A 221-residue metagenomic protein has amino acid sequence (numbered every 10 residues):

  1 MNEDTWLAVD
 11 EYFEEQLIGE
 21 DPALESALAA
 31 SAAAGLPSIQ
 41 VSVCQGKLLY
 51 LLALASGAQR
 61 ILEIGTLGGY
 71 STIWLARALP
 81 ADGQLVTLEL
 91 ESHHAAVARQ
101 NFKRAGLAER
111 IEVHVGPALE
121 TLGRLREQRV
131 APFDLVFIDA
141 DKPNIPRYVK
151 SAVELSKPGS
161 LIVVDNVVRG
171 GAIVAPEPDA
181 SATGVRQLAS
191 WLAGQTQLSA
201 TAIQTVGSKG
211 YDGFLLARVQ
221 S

Functional and structural regions predicted by a protein language model:
M1-D21: N-terminal auxiliary segments of SAM/dcSAM-dependent transferases
D4, I39, V43-S221: S-adenosylmethionine/decaboxylated-SAM
A8, Y12, A34-L36, F102: Residue-level signal for pocket-adjacent positions within structured domains
I18-A33, I39: S-adenosyl-L-methionine
